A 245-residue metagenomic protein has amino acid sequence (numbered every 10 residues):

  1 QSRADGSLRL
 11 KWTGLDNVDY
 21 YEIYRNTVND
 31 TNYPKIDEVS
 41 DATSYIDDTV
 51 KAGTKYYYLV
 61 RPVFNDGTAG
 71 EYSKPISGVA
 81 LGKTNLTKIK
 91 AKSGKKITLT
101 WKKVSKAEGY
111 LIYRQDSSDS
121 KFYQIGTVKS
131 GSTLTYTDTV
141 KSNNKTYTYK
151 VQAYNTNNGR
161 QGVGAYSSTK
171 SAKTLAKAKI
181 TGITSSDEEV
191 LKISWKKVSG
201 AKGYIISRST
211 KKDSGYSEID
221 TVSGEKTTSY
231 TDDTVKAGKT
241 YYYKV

Functional and structural regions predicted by a protein language model:
Q1, K11, T27, I36 (+13 more regions): Tandem-repeat architecture and repeat-register "anchor" residues
Q1-N17, A52, N65-K106, N143 (+2 more regions): Pro/Thr/Ser/Gly-rich low-complexity, intrinsically disordered linker/stalk tracts
A4, G14, R25-N29, P62-F64 (+5 more regions): Residue-level signal for short segments within beta-strands and strand-turn junctions of well-structured beta-sheet
L15, I36-V39, V60, L86 (+6 more regions): Hydrophobic-composition signal
Y20, D47-G67, D138-R160, D232-V245: Beta-strand-rich modules
E22-K51, L111-S142, I205-K236: Recognizes extended acidic, P/S/T-rich segments that occur within or adjacent to Ig-like beta-sandwich modules
P62, G78-A80, G109, R114 (+4 more regions): Small side chains
